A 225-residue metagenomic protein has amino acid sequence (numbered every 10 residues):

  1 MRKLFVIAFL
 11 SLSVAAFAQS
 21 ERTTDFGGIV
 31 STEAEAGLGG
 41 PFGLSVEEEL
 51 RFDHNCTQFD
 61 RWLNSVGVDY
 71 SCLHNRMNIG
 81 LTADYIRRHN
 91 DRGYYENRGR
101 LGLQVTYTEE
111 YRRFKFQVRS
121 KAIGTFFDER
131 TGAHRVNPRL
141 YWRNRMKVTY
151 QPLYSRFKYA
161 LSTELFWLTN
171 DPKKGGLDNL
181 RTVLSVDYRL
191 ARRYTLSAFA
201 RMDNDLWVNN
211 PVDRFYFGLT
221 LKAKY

Functional and structural regions predicted by a protein language model:
F9-F17: Hydrophobic h-region of N-terminal signal peptides that target proteins for export in Gram-negative bacteria
Q19-N78, I86: Start-of-domain marker
T24-G28, D60-N64, N97-L101, V136-W142 (+2 more regions): Residues that define the transmembrane beta-barrel architecture of outer-membrane proteins
A36, Y70-C72, Y107-E109, Y150-P152 (+2 more regions): Residue-level signature of outer-membrane beta-barrel architecture
G40-V46, N75-I79, R112-F116, Y154-K158 (+1 more regions): Repeated loop/turn-to-beta-strand initiation elements of outer-membrane beta-barrel proteins
V46-E48, I79-A83, V105, V118-S120 (+3 more regions): Membrane-embedded beta-strand positions of outer-membrane beta-barrel proteins
E48-H54, C72, A83-H89, E109-Y111 (+4 more regions): Transmembrane beta-strands of outer-membrane beta-barrel pores
V105, D213-Y225: Outer-membrane beta-barrel "beta-signal"
